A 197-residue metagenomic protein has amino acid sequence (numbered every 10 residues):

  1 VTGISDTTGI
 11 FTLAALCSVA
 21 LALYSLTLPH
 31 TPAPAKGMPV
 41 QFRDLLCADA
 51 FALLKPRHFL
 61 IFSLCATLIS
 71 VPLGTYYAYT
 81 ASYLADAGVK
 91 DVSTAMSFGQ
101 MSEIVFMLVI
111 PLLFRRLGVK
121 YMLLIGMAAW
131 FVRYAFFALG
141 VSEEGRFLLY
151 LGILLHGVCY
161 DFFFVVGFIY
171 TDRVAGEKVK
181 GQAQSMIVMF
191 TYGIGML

Functional and structural regions predicted by a protein language model:
T2, V105-V119: Helix-to-loop junctions at the C-terminal end of transmembrane segments in multipass secondary transporters
T8-T12, A85-I104, F147-L148, S185-M186: Loop-to-transmembrane helix entry
L16-A35: C-terminal membrane-cytosol helix-exit motif in multi-pass small-molecule transporters
H30-S63: Juxtamembrane intracellular "pre-TM" segments in multi-pass secondary transporters
H58-A66, S70-A95, F164: Helix-loop boundary and gating motifs at the non-cytosolic
K90, A175-V188: Loop-to-transmembrane helix entry/capping segments in MFS-fold secondary transporters and related SLC/MFSD carriers
A128-E143: C-terminal ends and interior cores of transmembrane alpha-helices in multi-pass membrane transporters/permeases
F162-G176: Intracellular juxtamembrane helix-capping segments at the cytosolic ends of symmetry-related transmembrane helices
